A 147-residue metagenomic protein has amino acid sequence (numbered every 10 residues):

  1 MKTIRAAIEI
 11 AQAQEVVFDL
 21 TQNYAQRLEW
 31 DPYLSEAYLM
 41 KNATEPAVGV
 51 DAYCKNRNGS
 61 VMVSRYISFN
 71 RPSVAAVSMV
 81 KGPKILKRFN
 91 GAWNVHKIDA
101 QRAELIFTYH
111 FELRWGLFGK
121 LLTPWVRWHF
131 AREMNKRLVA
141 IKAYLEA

Functional and structural regions predicted by a protein language model:
M1-T44: Hydrophobic ligand-binding cavity/cleft-lining segments
E9-A13, N58, V80, H110: Structured loop/turn residues at secondary-structure junctions
A11-Q14, N70-P72, I98-A100: Short loop segments at secondary-structure junctions
E15-F18, N135, V139: Amphipathic alpha-helical segments that line or abut small-molecule/effector binding pockets and mediate allosteric
A25, V61, L113: Short alpha-helical
Y38-I85, N90, R102-I106, K136-A147: Glycine-rich portal/gate segments that line the openings of hydrophobic small-molecule binding cavities
K81-R132: Beta-strand/loop substructures that line and gate deep hydrophobic ligand-binding cavities in soluble
